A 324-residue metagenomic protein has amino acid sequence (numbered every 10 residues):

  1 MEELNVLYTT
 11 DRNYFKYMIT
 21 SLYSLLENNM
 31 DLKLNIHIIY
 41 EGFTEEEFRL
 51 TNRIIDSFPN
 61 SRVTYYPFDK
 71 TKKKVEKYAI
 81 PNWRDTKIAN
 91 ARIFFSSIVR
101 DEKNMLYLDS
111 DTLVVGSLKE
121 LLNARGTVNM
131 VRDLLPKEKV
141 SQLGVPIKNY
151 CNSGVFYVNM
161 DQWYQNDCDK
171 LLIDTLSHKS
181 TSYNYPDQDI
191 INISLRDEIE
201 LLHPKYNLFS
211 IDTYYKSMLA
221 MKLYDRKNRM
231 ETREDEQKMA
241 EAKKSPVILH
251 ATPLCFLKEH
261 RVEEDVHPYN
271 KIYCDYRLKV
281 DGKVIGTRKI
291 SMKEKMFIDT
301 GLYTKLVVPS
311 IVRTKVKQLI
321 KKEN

Functional and structural regions predicted by a protein language model:
M1-L4, Y8-T10, Y17-T20, Q165 (+1 more regions): A glycosyltransferase accessory/donor-loop signature
S24-L32: Short, acidic, metal-binding catalytic loop of nucleotide-sugar glycosyltransferases
N35-G42, M130: Short internal beta-strands
F43-R49: Short, charged/polar "capping" segments at the starts of alpha-helices and the immediately preceding loops
I55-S97: Active-site-proximal specificity loops/subdomain of glycosyltransferases
D69, I88-P136, Y150, Y157-D161: GT-A fold catalytic core of metal-dependent nucleotide-sugar glycosyltransferases, centered on the diacidic
N129-K148, V266-Y269: A short, conserved beta-to-alpha structural element at the edge of catalytic cores that scaffolds binding
G154-W163, S194-R196: Conserved beta strand-loop-helix elements of the APE1-like EEP
